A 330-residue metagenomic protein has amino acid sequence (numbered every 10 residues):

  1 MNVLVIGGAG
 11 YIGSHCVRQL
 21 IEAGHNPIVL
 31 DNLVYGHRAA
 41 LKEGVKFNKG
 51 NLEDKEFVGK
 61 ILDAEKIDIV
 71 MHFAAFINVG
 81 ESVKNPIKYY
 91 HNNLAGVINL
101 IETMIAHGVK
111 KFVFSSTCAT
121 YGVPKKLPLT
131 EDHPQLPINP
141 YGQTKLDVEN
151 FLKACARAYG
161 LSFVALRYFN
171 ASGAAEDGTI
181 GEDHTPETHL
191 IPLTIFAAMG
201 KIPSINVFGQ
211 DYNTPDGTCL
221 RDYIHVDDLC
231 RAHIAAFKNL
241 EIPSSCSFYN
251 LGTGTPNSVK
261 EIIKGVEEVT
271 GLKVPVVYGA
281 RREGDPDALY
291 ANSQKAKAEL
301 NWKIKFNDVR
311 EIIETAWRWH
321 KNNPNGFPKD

Functional and structural regions predicted by a protein language model:
M1-A174: N-terminal Rossmann-like NAD(P)+-binding domain of SDR-like oxidoreductases, especially those catalyzing
G7, F47-N48, K60, H72 (+9 more regions): Short, flexible active-site loop motifs that bind/organize anionic cofactors or intermediates
R38, F169-L190, G200-R221: Short, flexible, glycine-rich and Lys/Arg-enriched loop motifs at helix boundaries that contact anionic partners
G50, D183-E187, T255, K305: Residue-level signature of the cytosolic catalytic core of signaling kinases
Y90, I138-L146, I180, H184-P192 (+1 more regions): Short-chain dehydrogenase/reductase
L193, M199-D330: C-terminal substrate-binding subdomain of Rossmann-fold SDR/epimerase-dehydratase oxidoreductases
